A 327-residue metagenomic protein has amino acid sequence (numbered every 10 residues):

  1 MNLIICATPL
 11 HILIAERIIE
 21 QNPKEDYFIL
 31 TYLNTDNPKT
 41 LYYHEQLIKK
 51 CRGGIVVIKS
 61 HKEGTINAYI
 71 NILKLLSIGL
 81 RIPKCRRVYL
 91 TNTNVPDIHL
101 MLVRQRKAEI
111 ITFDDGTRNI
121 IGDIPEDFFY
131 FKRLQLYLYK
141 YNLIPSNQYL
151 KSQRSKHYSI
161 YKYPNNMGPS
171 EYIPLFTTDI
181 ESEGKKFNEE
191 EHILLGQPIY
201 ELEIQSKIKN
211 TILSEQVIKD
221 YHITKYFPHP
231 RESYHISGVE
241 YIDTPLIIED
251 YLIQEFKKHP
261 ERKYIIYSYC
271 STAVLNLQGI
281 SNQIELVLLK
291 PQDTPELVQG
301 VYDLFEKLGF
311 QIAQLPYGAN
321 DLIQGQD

Functional and structural regions predicted by a protein language model:
I4, I29, R87-T91, I110-T112 (+4 more regions): Short, hydrophobic beta-strand segments that form beta-sheet elements in well-ordered domains
I4-L138, V274-N276: Active-site and donor-binding regions of nucleotide-sugar-utilizing enzymes
E25-F28, Y43-V57, K107-I110, E126-L134 (+5 more regions): Active-site regions of enzymes building and remodeling cell-envelope glycoconjugates
T35-Y43, D97-I98, I120-I121, E201-I204 (+3 more regions): Short, charged/polar "capping" segments at the starts of alpha-helices and the immediately preceding loops
D114, I120-E191, L195-G196: A nucleotide-sugar donor-handling region in carbohydrate enzymes
F187-P228, E232: Conserved catalytic-core segment of nucleotide-activated headgroup transferases in glycan assembly
P230-I280: Donor nucleotide-activated moiety binding/catalytic core segment of transferases that use nucleotide-activated donors
A273-G325: Catalytic binding pocket for nucleotide-activated donors in carbohydrate/polymer assembly enzymes
